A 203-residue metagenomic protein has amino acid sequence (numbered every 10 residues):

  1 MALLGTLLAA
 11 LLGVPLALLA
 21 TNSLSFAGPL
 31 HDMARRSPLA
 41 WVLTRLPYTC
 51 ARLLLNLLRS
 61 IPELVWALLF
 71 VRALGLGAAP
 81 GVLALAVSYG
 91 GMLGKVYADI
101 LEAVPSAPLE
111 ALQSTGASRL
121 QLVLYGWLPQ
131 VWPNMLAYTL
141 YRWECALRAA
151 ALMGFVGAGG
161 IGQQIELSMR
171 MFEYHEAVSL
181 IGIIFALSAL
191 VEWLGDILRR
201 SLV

Functional and structural regions predicted by a protein language model:
M1-N22, F26, L58-R59: Transmembrane alpha-helix signature in integral membrane proteins
M1-T6, L53-L54, L58-L64, G90 (+5 more regions): Loop-to-transmembrane-helix entry motif
V14, L18, A67-R72, G81 (+3 more regions): Transmembrane alpha-helix boundary and packing residues in multipass membrane permease domains and related
F26-Y48, A107, Q113-L122: Juxtamembrane inter-helical linkers in multi-pass membrane proteins
M33-A84: Generic hydrophobic transmembrane alpha-helix motif, especially the helices
L55, L69-W127, P133-R142, W193-D196: Membrane-cytosol interface at the C-terminal ends of specific transmembrane alpha-helices in multi-pass membrane
R72, L85, E144-I184, V203: Glycine-rich helix-loop "coupling/hinge" segments at transmembrane-helix boundaries in multipass transporters
P133, A137-L140, V178-V203: C-terminal transmembrane helix and the adjacent membrane-cytosol boundary/short C-terminal tail of inner/organellar
